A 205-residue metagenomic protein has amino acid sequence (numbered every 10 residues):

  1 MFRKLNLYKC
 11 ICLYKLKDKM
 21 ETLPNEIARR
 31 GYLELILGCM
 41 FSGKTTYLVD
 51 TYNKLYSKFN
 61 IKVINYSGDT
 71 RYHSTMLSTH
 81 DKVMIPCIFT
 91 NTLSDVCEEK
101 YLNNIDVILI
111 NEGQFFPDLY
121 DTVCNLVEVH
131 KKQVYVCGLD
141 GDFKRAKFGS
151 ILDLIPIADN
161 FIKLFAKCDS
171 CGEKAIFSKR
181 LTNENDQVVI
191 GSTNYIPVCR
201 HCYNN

Functional and structural regions predicted by a protein language model:
C10-C12: Cysteine-centered motifs
E21, Q114-N205: Replace "adjacent to P-loop NTPase cores in ATP/GTP-dependent enzymes" with "adjacent to NTP-binding cores
E21-V96, D142-D153, A166, V189-N204: Conserved P-loop
L35, V107-L109, Y135: Structural motif
C97-I105: Short basic/glycine-enriched coil/helix segment immediately N-terminal to the Walker B
I105-F116: Conserved P-loop NTPase "ATPase switch" module shared by AAA+ and STAND
